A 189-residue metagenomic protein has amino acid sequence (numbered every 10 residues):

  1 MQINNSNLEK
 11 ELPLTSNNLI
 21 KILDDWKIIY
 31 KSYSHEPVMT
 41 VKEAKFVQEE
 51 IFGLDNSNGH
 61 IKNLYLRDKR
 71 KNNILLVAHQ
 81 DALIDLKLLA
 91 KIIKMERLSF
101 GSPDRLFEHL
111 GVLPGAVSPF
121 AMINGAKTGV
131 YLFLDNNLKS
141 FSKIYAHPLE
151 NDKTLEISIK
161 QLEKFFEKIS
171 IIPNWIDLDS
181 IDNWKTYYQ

Functional and structural regions predicted by a protein language model:
M1-Q189: Extended, low-hydrophobicity, polar/charged segments
